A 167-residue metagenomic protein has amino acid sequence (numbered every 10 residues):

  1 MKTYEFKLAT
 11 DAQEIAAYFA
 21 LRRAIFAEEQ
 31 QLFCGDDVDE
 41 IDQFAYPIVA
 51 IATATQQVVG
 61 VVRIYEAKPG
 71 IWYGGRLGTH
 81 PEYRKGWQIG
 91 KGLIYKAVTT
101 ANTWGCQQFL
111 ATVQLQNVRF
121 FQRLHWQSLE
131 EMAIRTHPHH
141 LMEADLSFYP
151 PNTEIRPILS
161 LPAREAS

Functional and structural regions predicted by a protein language model:
M1-P47, I51-Q57, T153-S167: Short amphipathic alpha-helix that is part of the acyltransferase structural core
Q43-F44, G70, R135-H139: Short acidic/glycine-enriched loop/turn segments that link adjacent beta-strands
V49, Q56-E66, G70-G78: Conserved beta-strand in the GNAT
V49-I51, L141-D145: Short, well-ordered beta-strand micro-motif
T79, K85-T99: Conserved acetyl-CoA-binding loop-helix of GNAT-fold acetyltransferases
E82, G92, N102, R119-R123: Acidic/histidine-enriched, beta-strand-rich ligand/metal-binding domains
T100-Q114: Conserved GNAT acetyl-CoA-binding A-motif
L115-P138: Conserved active-site alpha-helix within GNAT-family acetyltransferase domains
